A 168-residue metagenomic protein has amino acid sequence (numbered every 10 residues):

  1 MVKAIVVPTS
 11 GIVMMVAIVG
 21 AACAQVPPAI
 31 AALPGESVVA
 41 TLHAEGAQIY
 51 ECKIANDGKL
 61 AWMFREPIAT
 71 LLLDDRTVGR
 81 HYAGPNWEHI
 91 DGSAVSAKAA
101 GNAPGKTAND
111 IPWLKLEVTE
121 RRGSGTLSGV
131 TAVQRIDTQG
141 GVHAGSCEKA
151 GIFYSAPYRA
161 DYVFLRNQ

Functional and structural regions predicted by a protein language model:
M1-I12: Bacterial N-terminal signal peptides that target proteins for export
K3, A22-C23: Residue-level detector of alpha-helical hydrophobic segments embedded in or interacting with membranes
G11, A21-A22: Cleavable N-terminal signal peptides
Q25-I49, N56-Q168: Primary mode marks residue(s) on the alpha4-beta5-alpha5 output face of response regulator receiver
